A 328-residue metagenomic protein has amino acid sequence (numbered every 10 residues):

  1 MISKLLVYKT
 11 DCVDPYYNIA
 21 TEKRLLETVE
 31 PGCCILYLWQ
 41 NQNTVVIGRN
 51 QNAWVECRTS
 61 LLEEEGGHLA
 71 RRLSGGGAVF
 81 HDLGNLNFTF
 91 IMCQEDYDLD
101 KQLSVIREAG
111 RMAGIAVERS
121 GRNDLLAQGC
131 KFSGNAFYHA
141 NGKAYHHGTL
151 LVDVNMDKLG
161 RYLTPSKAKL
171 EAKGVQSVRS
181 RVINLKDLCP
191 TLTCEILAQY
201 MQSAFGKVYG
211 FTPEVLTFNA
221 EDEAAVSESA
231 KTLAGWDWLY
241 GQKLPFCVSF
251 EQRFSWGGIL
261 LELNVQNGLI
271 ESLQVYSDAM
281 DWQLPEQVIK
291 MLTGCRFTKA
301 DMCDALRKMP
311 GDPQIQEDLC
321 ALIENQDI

Functional and structural regions predicted by a protein language model:
M1-Y97: N-terminal lobe of the biotin/lipoate ligase/transferase fold
N41-Q42, D82-L83, A127-G129, A140-N141 (+2 more regions): Short acidic-glycine loop/turn motifs at beta-strand connectors
N87-F137, T149: A generic, well-ordered mixed alpha/beta core segment in the N-terminal half of proteins
M92-D96, K186-T191, Y276-A279: A generic structural motif
I106, G114, S133, N141-G241 (+1 more regions): Long, positively charged amphipathic alpha-helical accessory segments at protein N-termini or as interdomain linkers
A136-F137, L150-V152, Q252, I259-N267 (+1 more regions): Short beta-strand elements
E223-V265: Structured beta-strand/loop patches that form or line metal/cofactor-binding pockets in enzymes
